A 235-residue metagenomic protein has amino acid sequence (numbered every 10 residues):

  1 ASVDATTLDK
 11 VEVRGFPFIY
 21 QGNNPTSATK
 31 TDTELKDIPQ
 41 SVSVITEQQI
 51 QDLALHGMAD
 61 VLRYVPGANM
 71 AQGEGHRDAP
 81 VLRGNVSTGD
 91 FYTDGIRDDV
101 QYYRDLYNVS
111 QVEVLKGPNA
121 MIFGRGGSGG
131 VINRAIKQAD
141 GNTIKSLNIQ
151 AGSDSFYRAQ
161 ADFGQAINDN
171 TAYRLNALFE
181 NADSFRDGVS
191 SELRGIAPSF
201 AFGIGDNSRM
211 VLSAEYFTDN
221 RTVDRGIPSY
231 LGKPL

Functional and structural regions predicted by a protein language model:
A1-A5: Cleavable N-terminal targeting peptides that direct proteins into the secretory/outer-membrane pathway or into
L8-N142: Acidic, small-polar-rich N-terminal luminal/periplasmic segments of exported/outer-membrane proteins
F18-Y20, S87, D98, G152-D154 (+2 more regions): Structural signature of outer-membrane beta-barrel domains
P25, D187, V223-G226: Short acidic, glycine/serine/threonine-rich loops at helix termini
L35-P39, G152-F156, Y216, P228: N-terminal short leaders/motifs
D78, G89-F91, S191, S199-G203 (+1 more regions): Short alpha-helix boundary/capping motifs
Y107-S110, M121-P198, F202-M210: Outer-membrane beta-barrel translocator/receptor signature
R209, S213-L235: Flexible loop and strand-edge segments within Gram-negative outer membrane beta-barrel domains
